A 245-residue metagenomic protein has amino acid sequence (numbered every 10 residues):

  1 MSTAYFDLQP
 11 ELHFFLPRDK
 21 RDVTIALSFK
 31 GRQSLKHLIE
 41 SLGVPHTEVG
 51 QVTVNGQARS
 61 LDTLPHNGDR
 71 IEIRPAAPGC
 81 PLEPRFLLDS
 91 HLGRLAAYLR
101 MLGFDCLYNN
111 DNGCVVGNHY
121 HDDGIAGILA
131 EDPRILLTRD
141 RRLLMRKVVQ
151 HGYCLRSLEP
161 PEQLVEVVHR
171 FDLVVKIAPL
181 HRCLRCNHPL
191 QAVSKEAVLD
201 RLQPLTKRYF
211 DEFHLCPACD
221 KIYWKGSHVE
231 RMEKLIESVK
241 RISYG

Functional and structural regions predicted by a protein language model:
M1-R85, G113-V115: Ubiquitin-like/PB1-type beta-grasp interaction modules and other compact soluble beta-rich domains
M1-Y5, I71-P78, E212, E230-G245: SAM-dependent methyltransferases
H37-E40, A58-L61, N67-A178: Long, charged N-terminal interaction/targeting segments
D62, D200-E212: Short linker/helix segments within small regulatory modules
P179, C186, R241: Surface-exposed, charge/polar-rich loops and edge strands
L180, F213: Residues immediately within or flanking Cys/His clusters that coordinate Zn2+ in small zinc-binding modules
C183-C186, C216-C219: Short cysteine-rich clusters marking metal-coordination/redox-active sites
H188-A192, W224: Short functional micro-motifs and their immediate structural scaffolds
